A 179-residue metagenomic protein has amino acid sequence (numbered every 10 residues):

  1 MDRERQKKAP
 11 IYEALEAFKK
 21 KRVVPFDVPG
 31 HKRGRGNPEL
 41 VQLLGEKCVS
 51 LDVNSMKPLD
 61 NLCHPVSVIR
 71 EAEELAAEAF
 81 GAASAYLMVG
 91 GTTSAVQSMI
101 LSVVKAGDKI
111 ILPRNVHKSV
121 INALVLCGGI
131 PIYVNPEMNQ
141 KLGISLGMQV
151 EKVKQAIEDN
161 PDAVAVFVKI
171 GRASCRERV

Functional and structural regions predicted by a protein language model:
M1-S67: N-terminal "arm"/small-domain region of PLP-dependent enzymes with the aminotransferase-like
E46-S94: Conserved N-terminal alpha-helix of the aminotransferase class I/II PLP-enzyme fold
I69, G90-A95, V116-K118, G171-S174: Gly/Ser/Thr-rich loops at beta-strand to alpha-helix junctions that form or flank small-molecule/cofactor-binding
S84-D108, A123: Conserved beta-loop-alpha segment that forms the PLP phosphate-binding cup at the N-terminus of a helix
L112-P131: Substrate-binding/gating loop at the entrance of the active-site cleft, primarily in PLP-dependent aminotransferase-like
N115-K118, N135-K141: Short, acidic/turn-prone active-site loops that include or flank metal/cofactor- and phosphate-binding residues
L142-R178: Active-site phosphate-binding strand-loop segment of PLP-dependent enzymes
